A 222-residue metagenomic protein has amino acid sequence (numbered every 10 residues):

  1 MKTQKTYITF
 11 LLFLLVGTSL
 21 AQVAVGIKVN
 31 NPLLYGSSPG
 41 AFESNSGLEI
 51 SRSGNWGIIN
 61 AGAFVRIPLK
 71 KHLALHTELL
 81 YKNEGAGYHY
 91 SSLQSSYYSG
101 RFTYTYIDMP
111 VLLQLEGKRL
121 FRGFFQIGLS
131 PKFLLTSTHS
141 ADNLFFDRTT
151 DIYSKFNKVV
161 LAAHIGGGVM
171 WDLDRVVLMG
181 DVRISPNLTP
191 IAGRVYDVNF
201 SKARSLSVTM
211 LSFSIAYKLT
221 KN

Functional and structural regions predicted by a protein language model:
M1-K28, I215, L219-N222: Bacterial Sec-dependent N-terminal signal peptides
T3-K5, A21, G57, L73 (+3 more regions): Structural motif marking the loop-to-transmembrane transition
A21-R66, N222: Short glycine/proline- and aromatic-enriched beta-strand/turn motifs that initiate or cap beta-hairpins
V23, V29-L33, R66-A141, D174 (+1 more regions): Gram-negative (and chloroplast) outer-membrane scaffold detector with strong preference for beta-barrel transmembrane
A24, N60, Q126, H164-G166: Short glycine/serine/threonine-biased micro-segments
G36-R52, G85-T105, L135-V159, I191-S205: Flexible, solvent-exposed loop segments that connect beta-strands
S38-G40, K155, V160-N222: Predominantly the C-terminal beta-signal and adjacent terminal strand-loop region of outer-membrane beta-barrel
N55-I59, T103-I107, F121, N157-A163 (+1 more regions): Residues that define the transmembrane beta-barrel architecture of outer-membrane proteins
